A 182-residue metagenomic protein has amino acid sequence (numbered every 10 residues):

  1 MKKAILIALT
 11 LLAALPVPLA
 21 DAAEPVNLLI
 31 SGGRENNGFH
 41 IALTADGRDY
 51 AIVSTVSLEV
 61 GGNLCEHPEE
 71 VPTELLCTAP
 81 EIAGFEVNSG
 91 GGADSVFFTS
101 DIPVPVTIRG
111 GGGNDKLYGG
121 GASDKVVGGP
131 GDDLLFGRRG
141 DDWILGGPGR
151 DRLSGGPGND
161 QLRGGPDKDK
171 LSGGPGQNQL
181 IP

Functional and structural regions predicted by a protein language model:
M1-A22: Secretory targeting and sorting signals
V17, V126-V127, I144: Short hydrophobic transmembrane-like helices used for membrane targeting/insertion
P18, Q179-I181: Intrinsic low-complexity/IDR segments
A22-I102, V106, D115: Extracellular lectin-like interaction modules
G32, N88-S89, F98, I108-G110 (+8 more regions): Glycine-centered beta-turn/loop sites at beta-strand termini
V71, R152-K170: Short cationic/low-complexity microdomains
L76-P80, G120, G129: Generic detector of solvent-exposed, compositionally biased contiguous segments
